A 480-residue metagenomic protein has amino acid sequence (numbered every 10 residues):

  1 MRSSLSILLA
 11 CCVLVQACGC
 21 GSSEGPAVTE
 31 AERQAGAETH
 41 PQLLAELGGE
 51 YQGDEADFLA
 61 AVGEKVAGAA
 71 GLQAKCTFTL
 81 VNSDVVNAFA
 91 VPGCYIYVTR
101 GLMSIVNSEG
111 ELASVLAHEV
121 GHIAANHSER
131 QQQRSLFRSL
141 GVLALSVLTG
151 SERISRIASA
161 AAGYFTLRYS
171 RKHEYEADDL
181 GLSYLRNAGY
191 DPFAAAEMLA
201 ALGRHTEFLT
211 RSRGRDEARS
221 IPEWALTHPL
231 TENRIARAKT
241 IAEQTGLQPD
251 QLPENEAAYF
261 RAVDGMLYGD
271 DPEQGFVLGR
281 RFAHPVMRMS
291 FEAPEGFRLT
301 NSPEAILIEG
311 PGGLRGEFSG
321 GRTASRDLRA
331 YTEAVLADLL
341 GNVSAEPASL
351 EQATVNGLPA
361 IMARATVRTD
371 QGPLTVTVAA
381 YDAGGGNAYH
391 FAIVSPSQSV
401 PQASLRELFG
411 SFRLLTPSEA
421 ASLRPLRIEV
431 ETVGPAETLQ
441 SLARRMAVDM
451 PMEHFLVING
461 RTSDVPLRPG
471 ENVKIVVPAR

Functional and structural regions predicted by a protein language model:
R2-V286, S290-A293, R298-L299, P303-A305 (+4 more regions): A Zn2+-metalloprotease active-site environment signal
Q34, Y175, E292, G434 (+2 more regions): Residue-level recognition of short, solvent-exposed, well-ordered loop/turn junctions that link secondary-structure
A113, T245, F297-L299, F391-R427: Surface-exposed amphipathic alpha-helical segments
E317-G320, T377-V378, G386-P396: Short, well-ordered beta-strand elements
L336-G386: Signature of long, low-cysteine stretches enriched in small and polar/charged residues
E419-D449: Primarily a LysM-type cell-wall glycan-binding module
M452-R480: Extracellular LysM carbohydrate-binding repeats and other cell-envelope/extracellular binding modules
